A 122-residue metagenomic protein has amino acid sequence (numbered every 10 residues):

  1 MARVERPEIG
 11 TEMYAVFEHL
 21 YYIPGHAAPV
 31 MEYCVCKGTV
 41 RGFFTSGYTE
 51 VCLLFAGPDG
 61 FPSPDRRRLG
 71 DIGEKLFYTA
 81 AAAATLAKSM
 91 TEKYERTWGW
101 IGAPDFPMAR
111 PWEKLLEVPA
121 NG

Functional and structural regions predicted by a protein language model:
V4-G25: Short coil-to-beta transition motif at edge beta-strands of beta-rich domains
G10-V16, V35-V40, V51-L53, L76-F77 (+2 more regions): Hydrophobic beta-strand residues in large extracellular and virion-surface proteins
Y14, F43, R96-T97: Generic detector of bulky aromatic hydrophobic side chains
G25-H26, G99: Sparse recognition of residues in long alpha-helices and their boundaries
H26-R67: Basic/aromatic-rich interaction segments and small domains that mediate binding to polyanionic partners
C52-G122: Intrinsically disordered, low-complexity, charged/polar segments
